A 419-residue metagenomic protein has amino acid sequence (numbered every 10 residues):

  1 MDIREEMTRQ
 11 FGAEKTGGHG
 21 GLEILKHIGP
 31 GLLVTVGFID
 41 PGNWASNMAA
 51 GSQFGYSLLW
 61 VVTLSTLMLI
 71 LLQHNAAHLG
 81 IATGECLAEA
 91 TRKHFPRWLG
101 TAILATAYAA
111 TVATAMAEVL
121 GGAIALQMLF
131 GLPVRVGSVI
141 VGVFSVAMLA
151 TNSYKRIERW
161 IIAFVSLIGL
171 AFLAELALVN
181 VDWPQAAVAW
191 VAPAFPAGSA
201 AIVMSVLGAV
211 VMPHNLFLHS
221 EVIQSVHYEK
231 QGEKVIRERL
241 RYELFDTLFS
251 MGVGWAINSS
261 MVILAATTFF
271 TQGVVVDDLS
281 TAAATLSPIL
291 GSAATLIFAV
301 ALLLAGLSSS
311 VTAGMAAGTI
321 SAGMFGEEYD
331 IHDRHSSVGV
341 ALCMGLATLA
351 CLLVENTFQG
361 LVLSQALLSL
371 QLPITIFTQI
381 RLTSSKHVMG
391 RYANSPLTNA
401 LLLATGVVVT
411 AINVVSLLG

Functional and structural regions predicted by a protein language model:
E6-G12, S46-G51, H74-L99, I124-L126 (+3 more regions): Flexible loop linkers connecting adjacent transmembrane helices in multi-pass alpha-helical membrane transporters
V34, V61-H94, I103-A113: Juxtamembrane transmembrane-helix boundary signature
M68-A82, I223-Q224, G232, G252-T281: Extracellular/periplasmic helix-exit of transmembrane alpha-helices
H78, A82, G100-G131, S138-V141 (+4 more regions): Hydrophobic transmembrane alpha-helices that form the core helical bundles of multi-pass secondary transporters
R97-W98, R135-S138, F249, A293-T295 (+2 more regions): Loop-to-transmembrane helix boundary motifs in multi-pass membrane proteins
L104, L129-A150, L167-F172, D330-L349 (+1 more regions): Transmembrane alpha-helical segments of multi-pass small-molecule transport proteins
W160-A163, T319, D333-V338, T357-V409 (+1 more regions): C-terminal membrane-solvent junction of multi-pass transporters and transport-like membrane proteins
V165-A192, A200, L207-I223, T378-H387 (+1 more regions): Hydrophobic alpha-helical segments and their helix-loop junctions in multi-pass secondary transporters
